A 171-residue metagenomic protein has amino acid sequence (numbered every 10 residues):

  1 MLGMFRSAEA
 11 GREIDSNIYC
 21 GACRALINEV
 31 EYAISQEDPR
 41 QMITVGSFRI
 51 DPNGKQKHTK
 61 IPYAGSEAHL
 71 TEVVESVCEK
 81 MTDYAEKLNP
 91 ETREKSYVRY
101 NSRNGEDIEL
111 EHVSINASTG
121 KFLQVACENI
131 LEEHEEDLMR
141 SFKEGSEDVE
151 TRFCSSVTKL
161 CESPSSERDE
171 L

Functional and structural regions predicted by a protein language model:
M1-A10: Cleavable N-terminal signal peptides of Sec/SRP-targeted secreted and luminal proteins
E9-L171: Extracellular/luminal segments of secreted precursors and ectodomains of membrane proteins
